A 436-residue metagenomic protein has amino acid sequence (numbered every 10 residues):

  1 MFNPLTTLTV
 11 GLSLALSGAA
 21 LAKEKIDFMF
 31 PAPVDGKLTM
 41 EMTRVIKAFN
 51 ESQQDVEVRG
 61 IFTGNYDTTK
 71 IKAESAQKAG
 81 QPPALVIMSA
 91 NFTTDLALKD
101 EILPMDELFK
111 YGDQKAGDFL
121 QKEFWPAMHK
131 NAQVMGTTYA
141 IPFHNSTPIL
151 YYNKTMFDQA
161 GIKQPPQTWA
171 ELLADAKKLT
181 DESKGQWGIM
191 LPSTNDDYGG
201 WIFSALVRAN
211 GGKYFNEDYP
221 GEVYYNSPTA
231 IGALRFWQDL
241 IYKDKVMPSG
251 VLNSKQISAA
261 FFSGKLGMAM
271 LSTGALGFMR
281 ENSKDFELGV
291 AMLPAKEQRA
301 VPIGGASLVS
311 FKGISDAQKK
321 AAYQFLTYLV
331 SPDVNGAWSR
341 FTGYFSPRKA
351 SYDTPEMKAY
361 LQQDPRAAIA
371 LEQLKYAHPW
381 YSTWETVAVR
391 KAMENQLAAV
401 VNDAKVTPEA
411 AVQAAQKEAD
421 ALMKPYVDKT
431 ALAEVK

Functional and structural regions predicted by a protein language model:
K23-V34, V56-I61, L85, W187: Short, well-ordered beta-strand elements
I26-R44, T63-G64, S146, D197 (+1 more regions): Extracytoplasmic "Venus flytrap"
R44-E123, D158-A160, Q164-Q167, A260 (+2 more regions): Extracytoplasmic "Venus flytrap"/periplasmic binding protein-like
S52, A160, I231, R235 (+5 more regions): Extracytoplasmic/periplasmic substrate-recognition and gating elements
N91-T147, K184, G199-I202, G289 (+3 more regions): Hinge/lid segment of periplasmic solute-binding proteins
D106-E123, P192-T194, N210-G232, E281-S283 (+3 more regions): Short, solvent-exposed loop/beta-turn-alpha elements that line the ligand-binding surface or hinge of extracytoplasmic
K122-E123, K284, L288-A291, R340-N395 (+2 more regions): Long, aromatic- and glycine/proline-rich binding clefts that accommodate carbohydrate-like moieties
D175-E182, Y219-G250: Glycine-centered hinge/linker elements that transmit conformational signals in sensory and ligand-binding systems
